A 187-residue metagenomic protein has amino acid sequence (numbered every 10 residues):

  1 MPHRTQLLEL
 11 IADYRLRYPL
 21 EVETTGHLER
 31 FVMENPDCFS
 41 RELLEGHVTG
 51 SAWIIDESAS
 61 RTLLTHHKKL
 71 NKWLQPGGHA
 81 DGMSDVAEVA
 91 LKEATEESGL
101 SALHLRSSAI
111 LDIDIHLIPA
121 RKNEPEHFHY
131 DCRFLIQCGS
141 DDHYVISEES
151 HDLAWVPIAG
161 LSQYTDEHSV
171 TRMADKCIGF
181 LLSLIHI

Functional and structural regions predicted by a protein language model:
M1-E23: Alpha-helical and coiled-coil interaction segments, frequently adjacent to or embedded within charge-biased
R15-S51: Acidic, metal-coordinating catalytic segment for phosphate/diphosphate chemistry, firing primarily on the Nudix
E34, L43, K68, Q75 (+3 more regions): Residue-level signal for pocket-adjacent positions within structured domains
S40-Q75: N-terminal strand-loop-strand
D81-R172: Unchanged
T171-F180: Short, basic/aromatic-enriched C-terminal tail that caps enzymatic domains
I185-I187: Conserved small/polar residues in nucleotide/adenosyl-binding loops
